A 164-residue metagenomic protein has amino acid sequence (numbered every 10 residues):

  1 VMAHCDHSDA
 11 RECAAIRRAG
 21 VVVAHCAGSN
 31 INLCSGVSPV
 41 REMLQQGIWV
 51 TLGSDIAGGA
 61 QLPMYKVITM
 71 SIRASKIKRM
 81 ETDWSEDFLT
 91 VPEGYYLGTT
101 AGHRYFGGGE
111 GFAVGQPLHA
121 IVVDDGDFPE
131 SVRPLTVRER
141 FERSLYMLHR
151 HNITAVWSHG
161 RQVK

Functional and structural regions predicted by a protein language model:
V1-G58: Active-site core of metal-dependent hydrolases
C5-D6, K76, G126, R161: Flexible loop residues that form catalytic and substrate-binding hotspots at small-molecule/glycan-binding clefts
A14, G111-V114, M147: A general structural signal for short secondary-structure junctions and capping/turn motifs
I16, M43, I68, S144-L145 (+1 more regions): A generic structural signal for nonpolar/aromatic side chains embedded in well-ordered alpha-helices
G36-S38, P63-K66, L135-T136: Short secondary-structure transition/capping segments
R41-E130: His/Asp/Glu-enriched, well-ordered alpha-helical/loop segment that forms or immediately abuts the divalent-metal
P117-K164: C-terminal cap of metal-dependent C-N hydrolases
